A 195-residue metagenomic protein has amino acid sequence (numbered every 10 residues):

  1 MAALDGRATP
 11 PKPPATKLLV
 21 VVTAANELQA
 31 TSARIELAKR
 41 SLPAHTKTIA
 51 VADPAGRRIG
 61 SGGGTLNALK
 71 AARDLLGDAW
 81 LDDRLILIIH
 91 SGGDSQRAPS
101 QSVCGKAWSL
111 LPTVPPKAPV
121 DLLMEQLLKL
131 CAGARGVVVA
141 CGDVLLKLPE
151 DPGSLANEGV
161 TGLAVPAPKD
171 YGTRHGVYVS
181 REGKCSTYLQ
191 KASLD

Functional and structural regions predicted by a protein language model:
A2-D195: Unchanged
